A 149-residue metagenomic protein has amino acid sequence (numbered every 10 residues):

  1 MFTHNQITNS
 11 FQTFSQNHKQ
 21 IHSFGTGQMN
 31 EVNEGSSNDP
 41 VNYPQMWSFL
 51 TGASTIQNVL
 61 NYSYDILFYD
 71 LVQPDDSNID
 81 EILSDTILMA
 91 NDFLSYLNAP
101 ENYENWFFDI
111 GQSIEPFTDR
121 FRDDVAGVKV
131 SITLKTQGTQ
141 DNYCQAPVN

Functional and structural regions predicted by a protein language model:
M1-N9, T13-Q16, Q57-N61, F68-Y96: Extracellular/virion structural assembly segments
M1-Q57, C144-N149: Small/polar-rich, solvent-exposed N-terminal microdomains that initiate assembly or binding
M1-T13, S54-N61, Y103-N149: Short, charged interaction patches at domain edges and termini
D39, L83-T86, F121: Short amphipathic alpha-helix initiation/capping segments at coil-to-helix junctions
F49, D65-Y69, S131-K135: Residue-level recognition of well-ordered beta-strand positions that form the cores of beta-sheet-rich folds across
I66-N78, G138-N149: Short secondary-structure transition/capping segments
L94-N105: Acidic, metal/cofactor-coordinating or nucleic-acid-engaging core segments within structured domains
